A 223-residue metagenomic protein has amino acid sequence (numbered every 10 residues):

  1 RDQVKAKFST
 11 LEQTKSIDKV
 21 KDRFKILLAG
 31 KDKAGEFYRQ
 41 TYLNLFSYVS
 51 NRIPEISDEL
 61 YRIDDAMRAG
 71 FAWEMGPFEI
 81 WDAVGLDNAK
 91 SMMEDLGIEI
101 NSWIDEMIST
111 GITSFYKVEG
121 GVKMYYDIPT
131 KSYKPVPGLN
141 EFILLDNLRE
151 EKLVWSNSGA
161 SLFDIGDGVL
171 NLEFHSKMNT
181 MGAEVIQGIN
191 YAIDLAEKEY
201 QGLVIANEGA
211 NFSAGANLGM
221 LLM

Functional and structural regions predicted by a protein language model:
R1-A210, G215-M223: N-terminal glycine-rich phosphate-binding loop for ADP-containing cofactors
